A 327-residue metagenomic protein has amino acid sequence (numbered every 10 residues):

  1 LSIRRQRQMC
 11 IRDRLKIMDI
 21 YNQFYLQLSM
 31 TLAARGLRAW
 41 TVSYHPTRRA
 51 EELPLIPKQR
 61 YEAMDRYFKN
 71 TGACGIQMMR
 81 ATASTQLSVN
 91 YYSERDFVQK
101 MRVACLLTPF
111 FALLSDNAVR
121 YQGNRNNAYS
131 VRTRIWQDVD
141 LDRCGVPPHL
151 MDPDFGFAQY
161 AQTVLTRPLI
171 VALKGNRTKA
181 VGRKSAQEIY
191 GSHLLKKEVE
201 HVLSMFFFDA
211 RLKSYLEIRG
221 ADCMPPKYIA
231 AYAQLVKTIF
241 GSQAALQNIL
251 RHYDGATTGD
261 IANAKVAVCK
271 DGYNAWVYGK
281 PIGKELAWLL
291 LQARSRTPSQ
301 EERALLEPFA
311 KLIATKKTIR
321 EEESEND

Functional and structural regions predicted by a protein language model:
L1-I11: Single conserved hydrophobic/aromatic residue that forms the stacking wall/gate of nucleotide- or nucleobase-binding
R12, S84-S88, A267-N274: A short small-residue
R12-I17, N90-F97, D222-P226: A generic structural motif
K16-F24: Aromatic- and glycine-enriched glycan-recognition loops and surfaces that form the carbohydrate-binding subsites
Q23-L26, M30-R211: Loop-rich catalytic cores of soluble enzymes, especially ATP-dependent carboxylate-amine ligases and other
A34, I249-G255, E302-L306: Short glycine-rich, low-complexity/disordered patches
Y215-P298: Substrate-recognition/cap regions that form aromatic- and gly/pro-loop-enriched pockets for small-molecule ligands
R294-D327: C-terminal amphipathic alpha-helical interaction region
